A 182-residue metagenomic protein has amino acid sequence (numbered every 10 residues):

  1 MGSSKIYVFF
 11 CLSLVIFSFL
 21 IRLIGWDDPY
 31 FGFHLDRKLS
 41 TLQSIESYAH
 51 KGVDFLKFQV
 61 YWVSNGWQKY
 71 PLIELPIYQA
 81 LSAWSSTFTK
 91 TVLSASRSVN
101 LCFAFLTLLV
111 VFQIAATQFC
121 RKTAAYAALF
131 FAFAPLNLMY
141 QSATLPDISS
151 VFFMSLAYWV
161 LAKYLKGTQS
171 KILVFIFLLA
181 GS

Functional and structural regions predicted by a protein language model:
M1-I24, A116-T117: Start-transfer (signal-anchor) and selected internal transmembrane alpha helices of multi-pass inner/ER membrane
C11-V15, S94-A95, V111-F133, V151-F152: Transmembrane-helix signature of polytopic, membrane-embedded enzymes that assemble or transfer cell-envelope glycans
L23-D27, K38-K69, I77: Extracytosolic helix-loop segments that constitute the early lumenal/periplasmic catalytic or substrate-binding loops
K69-C102, L136: Juxtamembrane segments of multi-pass membrane glycosylation machinery that transfer sugars from lipid-linked donors
V92-Q118, L156-V160: Transmembrane-helix motifs of polytopic, lipid-linked glycan transferases
A116-K122, A157-I176: Membrane-interface transmembrane helices that cradle and orient dolichyl/undecaprenyl
A127, I172-S182: Membrane-interface alpha helices of multi-pass inner-membrane proteins
L136-S149: Short acidic/glycine- and proline-prone juxtamembrane loop motifs at membrane-interface regions of multi-pass membrane
